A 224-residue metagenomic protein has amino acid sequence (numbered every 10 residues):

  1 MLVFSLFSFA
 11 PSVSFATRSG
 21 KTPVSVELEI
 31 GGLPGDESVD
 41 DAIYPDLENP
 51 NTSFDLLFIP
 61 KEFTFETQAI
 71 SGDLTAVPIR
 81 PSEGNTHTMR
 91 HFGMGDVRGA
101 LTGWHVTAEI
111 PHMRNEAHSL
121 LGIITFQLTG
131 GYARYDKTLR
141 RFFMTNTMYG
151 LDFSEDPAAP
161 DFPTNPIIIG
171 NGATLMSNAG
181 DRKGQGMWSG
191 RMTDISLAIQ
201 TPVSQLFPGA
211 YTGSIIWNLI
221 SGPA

Functional and structural regions predicted by a protein language model:
M1-T17: Sec-dependent N-terminal signal peptides of Gram-positive bacterial secreted proteins and lipoproteins
F15-A224: Signature of Gram-negative chaperone-usher
